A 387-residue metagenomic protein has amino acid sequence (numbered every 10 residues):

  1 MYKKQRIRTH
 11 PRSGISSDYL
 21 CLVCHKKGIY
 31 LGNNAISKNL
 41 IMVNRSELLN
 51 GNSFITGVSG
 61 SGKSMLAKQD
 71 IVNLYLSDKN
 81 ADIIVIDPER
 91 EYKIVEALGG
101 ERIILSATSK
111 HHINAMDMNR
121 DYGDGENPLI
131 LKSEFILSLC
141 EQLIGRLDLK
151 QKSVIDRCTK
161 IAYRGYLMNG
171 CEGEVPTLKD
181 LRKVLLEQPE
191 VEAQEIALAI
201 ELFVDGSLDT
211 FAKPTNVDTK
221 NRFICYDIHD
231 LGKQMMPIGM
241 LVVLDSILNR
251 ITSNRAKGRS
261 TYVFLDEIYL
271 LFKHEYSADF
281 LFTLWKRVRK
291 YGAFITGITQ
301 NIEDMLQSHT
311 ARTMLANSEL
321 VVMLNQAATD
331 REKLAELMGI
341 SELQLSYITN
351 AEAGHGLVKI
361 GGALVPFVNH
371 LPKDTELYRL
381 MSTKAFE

Functional and structural regions predicted by a protein language model:
M1-I41, S46, R90-A293, L306-H309 (+2 more regions): P-loop NTPase motor domains
M1-S16, V58-S59, M305-E387: C-terminal regions of RecA-like/P-loop NTPase motor modules
N50: Short coil/loop residues immediately preceding or within conserved phosphate-binding loops of NTP-utilizing enzyme
I55: Hydrophobic anchor at the beta1->P-loop junction of P-loop NTPases
K63: Conserved lysine of the Walker
L66: Hydrophobic positions on the alpha1 helix immediately C-terminal to the Walker A/P-loop
N73-I84, L98, N249: Post-Walker A helix-loop "phosphate-sensing" segment adjacent to the P-loop in P-loop NTPases
T299: H-loop/switch region of ABC-family ATPase nucleotide-binding domains
